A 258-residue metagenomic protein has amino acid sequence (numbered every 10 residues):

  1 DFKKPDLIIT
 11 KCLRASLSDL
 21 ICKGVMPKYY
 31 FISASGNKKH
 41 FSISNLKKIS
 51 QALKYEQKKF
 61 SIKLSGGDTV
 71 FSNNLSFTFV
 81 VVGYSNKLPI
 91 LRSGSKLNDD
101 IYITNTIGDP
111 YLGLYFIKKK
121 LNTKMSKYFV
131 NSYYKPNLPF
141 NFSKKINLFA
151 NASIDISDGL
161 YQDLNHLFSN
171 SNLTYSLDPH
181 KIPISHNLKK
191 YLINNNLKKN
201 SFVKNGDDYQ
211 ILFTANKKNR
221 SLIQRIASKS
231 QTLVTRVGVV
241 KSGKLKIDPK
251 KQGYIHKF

Functional and structural regions predicted by a protein language model:
D1-F258: Helix-biased detector of long, well-ordered alpha-helical tracts
